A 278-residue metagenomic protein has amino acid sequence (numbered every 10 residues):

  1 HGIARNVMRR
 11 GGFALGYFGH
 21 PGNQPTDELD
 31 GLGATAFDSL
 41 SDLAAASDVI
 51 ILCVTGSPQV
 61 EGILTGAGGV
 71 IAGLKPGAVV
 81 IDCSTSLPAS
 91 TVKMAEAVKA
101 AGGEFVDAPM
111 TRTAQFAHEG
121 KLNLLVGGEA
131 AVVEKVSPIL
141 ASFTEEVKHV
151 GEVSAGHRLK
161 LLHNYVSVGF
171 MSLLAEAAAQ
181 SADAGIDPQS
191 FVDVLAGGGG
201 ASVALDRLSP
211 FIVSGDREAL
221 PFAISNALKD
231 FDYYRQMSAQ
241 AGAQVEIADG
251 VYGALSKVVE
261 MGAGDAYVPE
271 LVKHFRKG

Functional and structural regions predicted by a protein language model:
H1-L52, K148: NAD(P)+-binding Rossmann beta1-loop-alpha1 motif at the extreme N-terminus of oxidoreductases
I3-V7, M94, I139, Q180: Hydrophobic residues within alpha-helices that form the first helical element adjacent to the glycine-rich loop
G11-G12, G33, G102, G185 (+1 more regions): Glycine-centered short loops/turns at secondary-structure junctions
L15, A36, E104-V106, V147 (+2 more regions): Hydrophobic beta-strand scaffold residues
L40-A44, V49-I50, S57-L122: Rossmann-like NAD(P)(H) cofactor-binding subdomain of soluble oxidoreductases
T85-Y165: Rossmann-fold dinucleotide-binding core
A155-F275: Helical "substrate-binding/catalytic lid" subdomain of Rossmann-like NAD(P)-dependent dehydrogenases/reductases
